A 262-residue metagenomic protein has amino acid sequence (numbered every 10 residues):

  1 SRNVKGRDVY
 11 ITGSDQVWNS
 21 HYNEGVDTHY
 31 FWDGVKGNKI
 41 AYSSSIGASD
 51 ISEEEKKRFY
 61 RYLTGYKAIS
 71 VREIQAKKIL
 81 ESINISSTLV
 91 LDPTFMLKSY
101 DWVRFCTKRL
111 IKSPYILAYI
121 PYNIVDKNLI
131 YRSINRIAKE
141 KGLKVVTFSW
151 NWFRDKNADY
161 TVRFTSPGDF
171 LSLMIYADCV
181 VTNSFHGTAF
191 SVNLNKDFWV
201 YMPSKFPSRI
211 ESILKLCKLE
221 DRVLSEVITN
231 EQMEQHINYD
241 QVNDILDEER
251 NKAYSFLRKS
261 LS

Functional and structural regions predicted by a protein language model:
S1-R61, C106-I111: Aromatic- and Gly/Pro-rich donor/ligand-binding loops that form nucleotide- or phosphate-bearing donor binding pockets
R7, Y66, A177: An anion/phosphate-binding loop that grips the pyrophosphate of nucleotide cofactors and donors
A41-A48, I79-L80, I120-N123, K127-S166 (+1 more regions): Catalytic donor nucleotide-activated moiety binding site of glycosyltransferases and closely related
Y66-E73, V181: A short beta-strand/loop micro-motif in the catalytic core of glycosyltransferases that engages the nucleotide-sugar
S87-F95, S99, W150-N183, T188: Donor nucleotide-activated moiety binding/catalytic core segment of transferases that use nucleotide-activated donors
R109-Y122: Conserved donor-binding/catalytic core segment of Leloir-type glycosyltransferases
T161, L216-S262: Leloir-type glycosyltransferase catalytic cores
L173-I213: A donor-sugar binding/catalytic signature common to diverse glycosyltransferases and related nucleotide-sugar
